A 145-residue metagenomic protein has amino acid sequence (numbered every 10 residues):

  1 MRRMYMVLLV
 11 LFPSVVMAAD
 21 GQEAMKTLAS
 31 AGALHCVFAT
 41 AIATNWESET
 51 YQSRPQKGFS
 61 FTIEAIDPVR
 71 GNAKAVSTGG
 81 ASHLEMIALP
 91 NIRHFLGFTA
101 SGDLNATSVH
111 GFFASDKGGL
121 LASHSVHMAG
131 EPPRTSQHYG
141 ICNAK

Functional and structural regions predicted by a protein language model:
R2-L8: Sec-dependent signal peptide recognition, specifically the positively charged N-region followed immediately by
P13-A18: N-terminal signal peptide c-region/cleavage motif recognized by signal peptidases
A19-K26, S125-P132: Short, intrinsically disordered, charge-biased short linear motifs at domain edges
M25, S30-N72, A106-F112: Short, solvent-exposed loop/hinge segments that bridge or flank secondary-structure elements
P55, H127-K145: Edge beta-strand at a domain terminus
G58, L104-H110, L121-S123, R134-H138: Short, surface-exposed coil-to-beta transition loops
P68-T107: Contiguous, well-ordered beta-strand patches that form the walls/edges of small beta-barrel/beta-sandwich domains
